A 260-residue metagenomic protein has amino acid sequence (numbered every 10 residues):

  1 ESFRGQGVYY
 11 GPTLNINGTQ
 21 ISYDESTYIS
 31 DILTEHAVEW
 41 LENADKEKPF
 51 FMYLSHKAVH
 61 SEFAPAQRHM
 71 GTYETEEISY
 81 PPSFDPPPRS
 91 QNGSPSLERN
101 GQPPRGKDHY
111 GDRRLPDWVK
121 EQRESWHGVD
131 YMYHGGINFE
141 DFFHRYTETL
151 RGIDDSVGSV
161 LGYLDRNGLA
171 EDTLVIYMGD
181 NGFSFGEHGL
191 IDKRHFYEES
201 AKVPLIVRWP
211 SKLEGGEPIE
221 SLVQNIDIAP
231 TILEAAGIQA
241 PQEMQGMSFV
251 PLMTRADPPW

Functional and structural regions predicted by a protein language model:
F3-Y28, V38-K48, Y53-V223, A235-E243: Active-site-proximal cap/lid insertion segments
L33-T34: Alpha-helical segment that forms one wall of the substrate-binding/catalytic cleft in peptidoglycan-active domains
N225, A229: Zinc-coordinating Cys/His ligand positions in small cysteine/histidine-rich zinc-finger domains
G246-S248, M253-W260: Short, intrinsically disordered, charge-balanced linker/junction segments flanking boundaries in proteins
